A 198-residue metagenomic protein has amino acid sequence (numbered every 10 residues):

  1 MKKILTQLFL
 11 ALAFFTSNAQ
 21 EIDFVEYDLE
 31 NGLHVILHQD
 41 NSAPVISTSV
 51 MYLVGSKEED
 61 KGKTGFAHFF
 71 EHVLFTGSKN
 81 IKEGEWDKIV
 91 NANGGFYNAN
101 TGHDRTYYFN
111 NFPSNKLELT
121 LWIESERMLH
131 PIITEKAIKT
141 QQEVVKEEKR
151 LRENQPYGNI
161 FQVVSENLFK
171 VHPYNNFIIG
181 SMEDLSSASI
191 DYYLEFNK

Functional and structural regions predicted by a protein language model:
M1-I22: Bacterial Sec-dependent N-terminal signal peptides
L10, E71-L74, V144, L151: Hydrophobic side chains within alpha-helical segments
Q20-S49: Mature N-terminal segment immediately following signal peptide/propeptide cleavage in secreted/periplasmic
D28, K88-K198: Charge-rich, well-structured scaffold segments of protease-associated domains
N31-L33, Q39, Y52-S56, G94 (+1 more regions): Short, well-ordered turn and helix-capping elements at secondary-structure junctions
D40-S42, M51-G55, S78-K79, P113-N115 (+2 more regions): Solvent-exposed coil/turn segments that connect beta secondary-structure elements in extracytoplasmic/periplasmic
S47-N110, N154, N176-I179: M16/MPP (pitrilysin/insulinase) zinc-metallopeptidase core fold and M16-derived inactive scaffolds
